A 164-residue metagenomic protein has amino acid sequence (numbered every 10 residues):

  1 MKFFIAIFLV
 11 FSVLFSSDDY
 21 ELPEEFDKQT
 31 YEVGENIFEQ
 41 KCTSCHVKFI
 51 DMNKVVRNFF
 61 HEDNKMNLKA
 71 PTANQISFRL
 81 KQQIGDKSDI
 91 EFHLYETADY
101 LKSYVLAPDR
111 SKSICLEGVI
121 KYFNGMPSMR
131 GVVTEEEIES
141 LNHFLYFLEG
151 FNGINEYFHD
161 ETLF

Functional and structural regions predicted by a protein language model:
M1-K28, Y146-F164: N-terminal export/targeting leaders of redox proteins
S16-F38, I50-V55: Electrostatic cytochrome c docking/interface patches
G34, F38-F49, L141-L145: The canonical Cys-X-X-Cys-His
E39, S88, S111-F164: Flexible coil segments in periplasmic/lumen-exposed cytochrome c-class electron-transfer proteins
E62-S128, V132: Extracytoplasmic electron-transfer domains, predominantly the class I c-type cytochrome c fold
